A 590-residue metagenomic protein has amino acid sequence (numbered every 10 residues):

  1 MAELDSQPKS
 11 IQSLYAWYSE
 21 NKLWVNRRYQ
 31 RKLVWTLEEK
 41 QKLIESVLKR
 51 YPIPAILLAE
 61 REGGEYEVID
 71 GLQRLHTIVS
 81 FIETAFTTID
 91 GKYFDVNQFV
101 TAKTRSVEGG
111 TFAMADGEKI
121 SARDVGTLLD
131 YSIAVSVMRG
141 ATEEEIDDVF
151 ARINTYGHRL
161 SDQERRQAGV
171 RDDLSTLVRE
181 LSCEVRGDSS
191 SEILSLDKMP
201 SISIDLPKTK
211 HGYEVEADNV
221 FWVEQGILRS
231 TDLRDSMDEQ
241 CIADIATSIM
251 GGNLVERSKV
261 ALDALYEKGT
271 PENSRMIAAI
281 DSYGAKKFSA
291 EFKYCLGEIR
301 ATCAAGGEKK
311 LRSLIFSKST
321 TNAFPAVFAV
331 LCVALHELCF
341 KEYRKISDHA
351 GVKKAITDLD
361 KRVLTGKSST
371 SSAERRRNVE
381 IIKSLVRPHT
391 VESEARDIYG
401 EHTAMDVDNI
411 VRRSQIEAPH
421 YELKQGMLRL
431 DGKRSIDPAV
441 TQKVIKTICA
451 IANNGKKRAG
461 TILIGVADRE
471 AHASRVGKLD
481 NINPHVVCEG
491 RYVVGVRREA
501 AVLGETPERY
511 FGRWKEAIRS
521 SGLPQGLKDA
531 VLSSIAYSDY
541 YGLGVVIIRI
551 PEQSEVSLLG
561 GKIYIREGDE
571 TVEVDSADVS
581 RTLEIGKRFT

Functional and structural regions predicted by a protein language model:
A2-S13, N26-I249, S520, K528: Basic- and aromatic-enriched surface patches that contact anionic nucleotides/nucleic acids
Q12, L23, I56, Y66 (+7 more regions): A broad, low-specificity signal marking well-ordered, structured residues that form hydrophobic/aromatic
Q12, W17, A404-V407: Core mixed alpha/beta domains of very large multi-subunit molecular machines
Y15-E20, V47-A55, V125, G212-W222 (+3 more regions): Active-site-adjacent bridging/hinge elements
S46, F81, R152, Y156 (+8 more regions): Generic, well-ordered alpha-helical scaffold segments in large soluble proteins
L58-G63, R139-A141, S248-G252, H336-L338 (+2 more regions): Short, flexible beta-strand-to-coil junctions
G109, D124, L129, D263 (+2 more regions): Conserved N-terminal catalytic/coupling substructures associated with nucleotide/phosphate chemistry
R186-L331, V546: Polyanionic (Asp/Glu-rich) segments that form extended negatively charged tracts
